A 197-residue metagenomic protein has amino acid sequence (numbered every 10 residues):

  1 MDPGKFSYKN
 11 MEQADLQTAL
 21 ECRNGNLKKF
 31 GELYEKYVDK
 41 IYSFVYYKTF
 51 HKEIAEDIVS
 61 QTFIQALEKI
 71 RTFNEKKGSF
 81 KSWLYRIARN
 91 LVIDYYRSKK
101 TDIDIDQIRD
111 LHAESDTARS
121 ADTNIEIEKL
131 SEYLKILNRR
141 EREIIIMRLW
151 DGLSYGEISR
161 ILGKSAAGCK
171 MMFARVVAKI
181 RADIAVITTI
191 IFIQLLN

Functional and structural regions predicted by a protein language model:
M1-K40, N197: N-terminal module of bacterial RNA polymerase sigma factors
D2, E12, D94, T101-I127: Internal acidic/polar
D2-N10, R160-I161, V177-N197: C-terminal edge and immediately downstream basic/flexible tail or linker adjoining helix-turn-helix-like DNA-binding
R23-N24, F50, Q61-K77, K99-K100: Sigma70-family region 2
Y34-E53, K69, L134: Amphipathic, Lys/Arg- and hydrophobic-enriched alpha-helical face
I41, V45, I70, L84 (+1 more regions): Hydrophobic-face residues of short alpha-helical interaction/recognition segments
I93, E141, G156, R160-V186: DNA-recognition helix of helix-turn-helix
I144-R148: A short pre-motif secondary-structure segment
